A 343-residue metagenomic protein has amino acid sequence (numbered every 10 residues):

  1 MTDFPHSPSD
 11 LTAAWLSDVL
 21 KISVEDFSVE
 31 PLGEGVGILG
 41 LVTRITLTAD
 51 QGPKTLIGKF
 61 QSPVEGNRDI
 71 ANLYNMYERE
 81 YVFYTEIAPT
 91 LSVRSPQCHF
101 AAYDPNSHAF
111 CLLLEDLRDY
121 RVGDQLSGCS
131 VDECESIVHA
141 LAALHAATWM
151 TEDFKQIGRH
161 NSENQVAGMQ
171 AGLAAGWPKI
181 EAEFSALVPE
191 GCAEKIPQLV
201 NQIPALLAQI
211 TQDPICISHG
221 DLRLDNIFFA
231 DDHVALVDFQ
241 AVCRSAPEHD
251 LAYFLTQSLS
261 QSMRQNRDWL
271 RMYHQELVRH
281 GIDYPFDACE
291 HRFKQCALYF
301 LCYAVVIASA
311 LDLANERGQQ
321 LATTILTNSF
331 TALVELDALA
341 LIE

Functional and structural regions predicted by a protein language model:
M1-S107, A230-V234, L341-E343: Conserved NTP-binding catalytic cores of kinases and kinase-like/nucleotidyltransferase enzymes across multiple kinase
T2-L11, A146, Q156-L206, V305: Active-site catalytic-loop/activation-segment of kinase and kinase-like phosphoryl-transfer enzymes
V36-L47, G52, I57, Q202-P247: Active-site acidic catalytic loop and adjacent metal/ATP-binding pocket of ATP-dependent phosphoryl transfer enzymes
V82, P247-I282, A297-Q320, N328: Active-site activation/catalytic loop segments of kinase-like enzymes and analogous catalytic loops in related
A101-E133: Conserved structural core of kinase catalytic domains
Y103, T151-E163, P285-E290: Short, glycine/acidic-rich hinge or "gate" loops at secondary-structure transitions that mediate conformational
G123-R159: Conserved kinase catalytic-core helix
T324-E343: Long, low-complexity C-terminal extensions of enzymes
